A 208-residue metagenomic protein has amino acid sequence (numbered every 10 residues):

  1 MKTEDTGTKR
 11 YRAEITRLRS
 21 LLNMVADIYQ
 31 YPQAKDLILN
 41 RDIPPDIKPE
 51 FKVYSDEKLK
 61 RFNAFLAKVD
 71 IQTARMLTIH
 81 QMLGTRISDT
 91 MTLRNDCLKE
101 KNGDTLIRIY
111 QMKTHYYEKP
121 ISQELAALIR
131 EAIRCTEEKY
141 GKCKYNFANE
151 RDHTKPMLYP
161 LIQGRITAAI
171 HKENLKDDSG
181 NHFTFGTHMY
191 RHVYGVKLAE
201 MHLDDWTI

Functional and structural regions predicted by a protein language model:
E4-L37, T85-S88: N-terminal DNA-binding recognition helix of tyrosine site-specific recombinases/integrases
T6, D27-A64, Y110-H115, F147-P156: Flexible interdomain linker/hinge and immediately adjacent N-terminus of the catalytic tyrosine-recombinase domain
T8, E57-I87, R191: Basic, Lys/Arg- and aromatic-enriched nucleic-acid-binding interface segment
E14-I28, K101, Y110-M157, R165-A169: Basic, alpha-helical nucleic-acid-contacting "clamp/cap" segments
D27-P32, T78-N102, D205-T207: Short, charged phosphate-coordinating catalytic segments
P44-P49, K60-N63, R75, H153 (+2 more regions): Active-site-adjacent structural elements in folded domains
K52-V53, L66-D70, T184-G186: Short helix-capping and inter-helix turn/linker motifs at the boundaries of alpha-helical repeat units
T73, L83, Q163-W206: Short, basic (Lys/Arg/His-rich) helix/loop patches that form interaction surfaces in the mid-to-C-terminal regions
